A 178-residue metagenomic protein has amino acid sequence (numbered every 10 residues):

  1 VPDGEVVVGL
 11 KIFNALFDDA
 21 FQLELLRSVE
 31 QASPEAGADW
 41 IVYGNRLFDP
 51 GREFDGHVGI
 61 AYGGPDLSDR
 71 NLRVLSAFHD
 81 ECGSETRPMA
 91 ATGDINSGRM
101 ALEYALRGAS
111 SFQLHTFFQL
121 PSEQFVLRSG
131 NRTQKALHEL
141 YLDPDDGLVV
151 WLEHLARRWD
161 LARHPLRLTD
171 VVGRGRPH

Functional and structural regions predicted by a protein language model:
V1-M89, R99-L114: Alpha/beta enzyme core
D66, L72-R87, N96-H178: Alpha/beta catalytic cores of nucleotide-metabolism and tRNA/nucleoside-modifying enzymes
